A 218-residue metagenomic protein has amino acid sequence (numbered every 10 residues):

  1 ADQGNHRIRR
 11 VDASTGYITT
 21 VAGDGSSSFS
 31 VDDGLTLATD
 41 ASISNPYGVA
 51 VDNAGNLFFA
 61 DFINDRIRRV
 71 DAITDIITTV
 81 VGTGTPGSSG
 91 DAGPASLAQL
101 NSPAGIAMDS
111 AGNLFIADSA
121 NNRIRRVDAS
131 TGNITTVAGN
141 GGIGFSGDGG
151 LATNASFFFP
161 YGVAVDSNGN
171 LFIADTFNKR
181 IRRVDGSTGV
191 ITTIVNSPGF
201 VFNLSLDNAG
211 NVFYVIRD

Functional and structural regions predicted by a protein language model:
A1-S14, N203, N211, D218: Short intrinsically disordered, low-complexity coil segments enriched in acidic
Q3-G4, A13, F62, A72 (+4 more regions): Short loop/turn segments immediately following the C-termini of beta-strands
H6-R9, D65-R68, N122-R125, K179-R182: Structural signal for beta-propeller blades
R10-D12, V70, T78, V127-D128 (+2 more regions): Extracellular glycosylation-rich, acidic/polar low-complexity regions of adhesion- and matrix-associated proteins
T15-N45, T74-S102, T131-Y161, T188-L206 (+1 more regions): Gly/Pro-rich loop segments of beta-rich domains
V51-A54, M108-A111, V165-N168, L206-A209: Residue-level detector of Asp-centered blade-edge/turn motifs that repeat once per structural unit in beta-propeller
N56-F59, N113-I116, N170-F172, N211-Y214: Conserved beta-propeller blade signature
